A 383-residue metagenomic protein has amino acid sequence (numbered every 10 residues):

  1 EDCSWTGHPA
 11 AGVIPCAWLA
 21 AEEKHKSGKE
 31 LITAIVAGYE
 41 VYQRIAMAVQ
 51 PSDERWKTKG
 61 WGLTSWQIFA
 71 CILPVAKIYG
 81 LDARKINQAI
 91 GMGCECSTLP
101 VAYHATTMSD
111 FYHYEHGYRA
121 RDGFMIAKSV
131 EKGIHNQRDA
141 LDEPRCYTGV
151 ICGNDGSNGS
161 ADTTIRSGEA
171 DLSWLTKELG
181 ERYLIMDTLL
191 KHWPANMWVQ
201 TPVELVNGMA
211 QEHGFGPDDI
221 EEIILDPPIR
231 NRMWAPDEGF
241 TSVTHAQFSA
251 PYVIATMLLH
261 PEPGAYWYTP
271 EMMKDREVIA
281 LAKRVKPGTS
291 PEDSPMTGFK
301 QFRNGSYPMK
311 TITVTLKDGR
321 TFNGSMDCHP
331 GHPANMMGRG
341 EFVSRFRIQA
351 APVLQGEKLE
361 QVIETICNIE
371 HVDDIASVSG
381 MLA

Functional and structural regions predicted by a protein language model:
E1-I45, V49: Hydrophobic alpha-helical hairpins/lids featuring a short glycine-rich hinge
E1-T6, H104, M108-R121, K128-A383: Terminal-appendage/accessory-domain detector
A10-W18, S65-P74, A120-M125, V199-T201 (+1 more regions): Well-ordered alpha-helical segments within folded domains of soluble proteins
L19-E23, I78, L205-G208: Active-site catalytic microenvironments for nucleophilic, acid-base chemistry
A20, I35-I45, I90-P100, P227-N231: Acidic, glycine-rich active-site loops and adjacent beta-strand->loop/helix elements that engage anionic groups
K24-T33, M47-K59, I68-A89, L99-H113 (+1 more regions): Active-site cavity-forming subdomains of large catalytic enzyme subunits
K29-G38, R84-G93, D219-I220, V362: Extended, well-ordered alpha-helical scaffold segments
